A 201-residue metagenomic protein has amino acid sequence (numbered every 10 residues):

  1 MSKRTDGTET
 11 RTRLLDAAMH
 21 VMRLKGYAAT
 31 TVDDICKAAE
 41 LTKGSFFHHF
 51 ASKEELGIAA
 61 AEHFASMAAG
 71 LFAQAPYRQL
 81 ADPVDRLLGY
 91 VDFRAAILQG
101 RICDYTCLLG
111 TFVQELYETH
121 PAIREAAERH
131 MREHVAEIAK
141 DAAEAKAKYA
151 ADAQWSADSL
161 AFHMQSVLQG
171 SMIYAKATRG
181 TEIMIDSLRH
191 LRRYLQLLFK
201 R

Functional and structural regions predicted by a protein language model:
M1-T8, K146-Y149, R201: N-terminal intrinsically disordered/low-complexity leader segments
S2, R13, A17-E55, A59: Helix-turn-helix
L24-A28, Q79, Y105, K148: Short coil/turn segments at alpha/beta junctions that flank glycine-rich nucleotide-binding fingerprints
F50, T111-T119: Short helix-capping/turn signature of helix-turn-helix
A59, A73-Y105, A157-M164: Hydrophobic alpha-helical connector segments
S66-A69, D85-G89, D104, P121-A147 (+3 more regions): Amphipathic alpha-helical packing segments from all-alpha helical-bundle domains
I97, E144, M164-E182, Y194-R201: Amphipathic C-terminal alpha-helical segment
Y105, G110, W155-Y174, H190-Y194: Hydrophobic alpha-helical segments that form the core of small-molecule binding pockets and/or dimer interfaces
